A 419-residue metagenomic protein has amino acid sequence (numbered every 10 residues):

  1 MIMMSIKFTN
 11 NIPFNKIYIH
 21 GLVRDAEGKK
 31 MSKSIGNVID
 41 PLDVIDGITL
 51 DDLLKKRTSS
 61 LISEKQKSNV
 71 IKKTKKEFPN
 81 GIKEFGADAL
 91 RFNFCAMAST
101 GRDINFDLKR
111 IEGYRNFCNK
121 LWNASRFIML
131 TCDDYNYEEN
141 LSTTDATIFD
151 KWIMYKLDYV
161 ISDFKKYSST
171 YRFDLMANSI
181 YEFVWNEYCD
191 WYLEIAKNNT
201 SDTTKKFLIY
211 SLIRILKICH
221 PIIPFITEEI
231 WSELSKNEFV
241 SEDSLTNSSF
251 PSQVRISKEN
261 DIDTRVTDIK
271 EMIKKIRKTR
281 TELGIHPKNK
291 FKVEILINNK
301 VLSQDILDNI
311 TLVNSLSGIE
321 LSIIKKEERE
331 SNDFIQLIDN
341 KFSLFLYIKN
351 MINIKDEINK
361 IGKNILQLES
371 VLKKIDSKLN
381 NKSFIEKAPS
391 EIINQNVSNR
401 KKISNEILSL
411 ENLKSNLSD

Functional and structural regions predicted by a protein language model:
M3-N15, K29, D51-K56, Y167-Y171 (+5 more regions): Secondary-structure transition/capping motifs at alpha-helix termini and the adjoining loop/turn into the next element
H20-G21, L121, Y188, P224 (+2 more regions): Residue-level signal for inorganic ion chemistry
V23-E27, I35-A146, K236-S241, E282-K288 (+1 more regions): Catalytic adenosine-cofactor/nucleotide-binding cores of aminoacyl-tRNA synthetases and other
R24, Y135-K165, L193-K274: Acidic, turn-prone loop/beta-hairpin segments
K73-F78, N105-Y114, Y159-I180, R214-I215 (+2 more regions): Extended, non-catalytic structural segments that build the interaction scaffolds of large macromolecular assemblies
E84-A98, N116-M129, D150-Y159, A177-K197 (+2 more regions): Core structural elements
E112, L234-D419: C-terminal low-complexity, glycine/proline- and small-hydrophobic-enriched intrinsically disordered tails that act as
C118, L157, I161, I180-W185 (+4 more regions): Short amphipathic alpha-helical coiled-coil/interface segments
